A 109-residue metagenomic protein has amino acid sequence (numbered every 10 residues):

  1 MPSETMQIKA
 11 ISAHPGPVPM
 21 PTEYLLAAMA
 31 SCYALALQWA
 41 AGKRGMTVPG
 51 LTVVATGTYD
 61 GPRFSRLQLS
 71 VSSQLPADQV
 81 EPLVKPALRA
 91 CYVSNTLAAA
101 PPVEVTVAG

Functional and structural regions predicted by a protein language model:
M1-A27, A34-G109: Extended beta-strand/beta-hairpin segments
